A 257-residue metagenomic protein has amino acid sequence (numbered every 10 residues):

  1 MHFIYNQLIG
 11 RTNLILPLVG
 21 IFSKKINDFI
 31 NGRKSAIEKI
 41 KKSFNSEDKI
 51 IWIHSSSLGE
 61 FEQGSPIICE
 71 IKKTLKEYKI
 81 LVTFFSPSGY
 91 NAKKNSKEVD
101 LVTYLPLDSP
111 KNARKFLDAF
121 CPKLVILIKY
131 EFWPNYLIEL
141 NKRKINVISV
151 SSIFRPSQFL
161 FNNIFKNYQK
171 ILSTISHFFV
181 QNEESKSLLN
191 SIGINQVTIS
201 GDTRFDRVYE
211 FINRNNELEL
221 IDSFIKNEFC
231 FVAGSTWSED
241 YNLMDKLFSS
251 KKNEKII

Functional and structural regions predicted by a protein language model:
M1-G10: Compositionally biased, charge-rich terminal segments
P17, I21-K39, S43-R214, T236-S238 (+1 more regions): Active-site and donor-binding regions of nucleotide-sugar-utilizing enzymes
E47-I51, F224-F231, Y241-L243, E254-K255: Charged active-site motifs of nucleotide-sugar-dependent glycosyltransferases
L124-L127, C230-A233, I256-I257: Short catalytic-loop micro-motif centered on adjacent basic/acidic residues
Y209-S223, A233-W237, L243-K246: ALDH superfamily catalytic-core signature
